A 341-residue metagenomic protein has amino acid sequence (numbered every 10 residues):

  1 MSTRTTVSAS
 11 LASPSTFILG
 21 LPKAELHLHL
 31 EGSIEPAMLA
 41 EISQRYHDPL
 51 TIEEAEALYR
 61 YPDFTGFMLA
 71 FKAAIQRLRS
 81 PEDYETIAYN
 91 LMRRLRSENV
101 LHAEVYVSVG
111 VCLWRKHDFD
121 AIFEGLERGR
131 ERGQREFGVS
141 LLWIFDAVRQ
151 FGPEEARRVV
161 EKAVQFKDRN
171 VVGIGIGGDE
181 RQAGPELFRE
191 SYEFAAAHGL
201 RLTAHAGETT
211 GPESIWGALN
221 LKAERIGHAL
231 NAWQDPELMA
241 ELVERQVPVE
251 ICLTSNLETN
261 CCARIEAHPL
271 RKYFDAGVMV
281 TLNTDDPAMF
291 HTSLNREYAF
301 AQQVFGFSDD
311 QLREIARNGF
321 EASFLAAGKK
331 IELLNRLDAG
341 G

Functional and structural regions predicted by a protein language model:
S2-L200, T209-S214, N220, E224-R225 (+2 more regions): Metal-cofactor-binding active-site regions of metalloenzymes
L202-A204: Conserved hydrophobic beta-strand within the GNAT/NAT acetyltransferase core sheet that lines the active-site cleft
